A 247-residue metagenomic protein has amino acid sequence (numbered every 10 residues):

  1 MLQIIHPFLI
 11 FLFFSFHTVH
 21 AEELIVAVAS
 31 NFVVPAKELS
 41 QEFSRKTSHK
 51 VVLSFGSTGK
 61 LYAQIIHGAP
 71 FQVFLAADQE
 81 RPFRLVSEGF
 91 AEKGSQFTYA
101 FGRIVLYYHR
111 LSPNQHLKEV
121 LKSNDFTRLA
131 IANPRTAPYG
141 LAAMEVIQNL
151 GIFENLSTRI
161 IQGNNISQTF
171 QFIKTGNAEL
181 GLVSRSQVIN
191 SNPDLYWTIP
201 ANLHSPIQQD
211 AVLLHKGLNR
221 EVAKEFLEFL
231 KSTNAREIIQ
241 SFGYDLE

Functional and structural regions predicted by a protein language model:
I4-F16: Bacterial N-terminal signal peptides
A21-S48, V52-F55, G59, A63-A69 (+4 more regions): Exported/periplasmic ABC-transporter solute-binding proteins
